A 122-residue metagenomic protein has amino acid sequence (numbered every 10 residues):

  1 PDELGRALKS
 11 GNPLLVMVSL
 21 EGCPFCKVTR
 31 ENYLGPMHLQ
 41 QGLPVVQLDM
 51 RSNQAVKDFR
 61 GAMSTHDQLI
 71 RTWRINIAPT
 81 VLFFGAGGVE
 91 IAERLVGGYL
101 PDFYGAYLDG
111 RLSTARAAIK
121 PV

Functional and structural regions predicted by a protein language model:
P1-P13: A short beta-strand-turn-helix
L8-K9, L39-Q40, W73-I77: Extracellular/periplasmic catalytic domains that process cell-envelope and extracellular macromolecules
S10-P24: Short active-site neighborhood of thiol/selenol oxidoreductases, capturing the structured segment around
L15-V16, V45, V81: Hydrophobic beta-strand anchors of alpha/beta hydrolase catalytic cores
L20-F25, M50-A55, G88-V89, P101: Solvent-exposed loop/turn segments at secondary-structure junctions within structured extracellular/periplasmic domains
C26-Q41: Typically the conserved alpha-helix immediately C-terminal to a functionally engaged Cys/Sec in thioredoxin-like
H38-S64: Thiol-based oxidoreductase modules, predominantly thioredoxin-like and allied folds used for disulfide exchange
R71-I119: Non-catalytic, surface beta->alpha helical segment in thiol-disulfide oxidoreductase systems
